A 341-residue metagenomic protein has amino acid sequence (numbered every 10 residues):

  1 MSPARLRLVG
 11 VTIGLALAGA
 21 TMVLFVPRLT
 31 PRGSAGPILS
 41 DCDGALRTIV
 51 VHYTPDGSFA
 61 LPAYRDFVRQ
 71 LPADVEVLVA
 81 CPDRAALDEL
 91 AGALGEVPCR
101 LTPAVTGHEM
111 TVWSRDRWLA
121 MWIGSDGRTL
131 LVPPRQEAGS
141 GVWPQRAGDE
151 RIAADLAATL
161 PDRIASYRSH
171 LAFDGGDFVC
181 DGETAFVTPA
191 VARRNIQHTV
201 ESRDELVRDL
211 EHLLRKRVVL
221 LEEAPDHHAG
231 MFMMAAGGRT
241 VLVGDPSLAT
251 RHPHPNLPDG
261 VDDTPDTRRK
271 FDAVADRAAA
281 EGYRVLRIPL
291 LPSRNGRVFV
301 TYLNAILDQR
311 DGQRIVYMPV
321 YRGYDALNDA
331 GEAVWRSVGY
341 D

Functional and structural regions predicted by a protein language model:
M1-L6: Short, Lys/Arg-rich N-terminal segment immediately upstream of the first membrane anchor
R7-D341: Histidine/cysteine-enriched polar flanking segments
